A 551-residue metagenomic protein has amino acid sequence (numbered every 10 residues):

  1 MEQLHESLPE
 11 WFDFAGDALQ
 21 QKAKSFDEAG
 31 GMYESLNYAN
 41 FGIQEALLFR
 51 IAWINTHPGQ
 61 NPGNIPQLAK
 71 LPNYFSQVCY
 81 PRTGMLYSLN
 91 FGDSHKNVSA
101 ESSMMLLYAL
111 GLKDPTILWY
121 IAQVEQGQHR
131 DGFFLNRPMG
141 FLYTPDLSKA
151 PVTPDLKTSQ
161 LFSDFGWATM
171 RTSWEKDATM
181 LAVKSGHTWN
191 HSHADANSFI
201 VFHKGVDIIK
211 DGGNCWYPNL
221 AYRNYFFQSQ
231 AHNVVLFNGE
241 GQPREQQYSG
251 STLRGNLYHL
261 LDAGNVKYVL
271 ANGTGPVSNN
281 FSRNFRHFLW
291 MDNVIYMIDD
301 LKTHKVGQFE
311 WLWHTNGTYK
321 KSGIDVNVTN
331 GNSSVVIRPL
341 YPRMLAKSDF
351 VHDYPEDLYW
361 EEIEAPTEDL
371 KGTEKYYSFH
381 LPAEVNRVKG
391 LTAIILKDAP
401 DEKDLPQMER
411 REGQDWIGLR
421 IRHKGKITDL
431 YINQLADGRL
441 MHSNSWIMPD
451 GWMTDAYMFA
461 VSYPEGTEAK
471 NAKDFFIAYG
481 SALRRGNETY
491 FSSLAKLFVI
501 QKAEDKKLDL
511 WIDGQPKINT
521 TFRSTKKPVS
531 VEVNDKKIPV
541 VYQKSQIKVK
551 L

Functional and structural regions predicted by a protein language model:
M1-S25, M105-E125, F162, W167 (+1 more regions): Extended glycan-interaction surfaces of carbohydrate-active proteins
M1-Y38, E45-R50, G140-D155: Active-site lining segments of carbohydrate-active enzymes
H5, P9-D13, Y33-I43, L47 (+6 more regions): Conserved structured core elements
W11-F26, K176-M180, H191, N279 (+1 more regions): Active-site-adjacent bridging/hinge elements
G31-L36, H57-N61, S185-H187, N219-R223 (+1 more regions): Active-site rim elements
Y38-I208, E384-V385, K389, P406-K517 (+3 more regions): Carbohydrate-active enzyme catalytic cores, enriched for enzymes that act on polyanionic acidic polysaccharides
Q123, C215-L551: CBM-like, beta-strand-rich accessory domains located in the C-terminal region of large, secreted polysaccharide-active
I209-N214: Catalytic Cys-His active-site segments of thiol-dependent hydrolases/isopeptidases
